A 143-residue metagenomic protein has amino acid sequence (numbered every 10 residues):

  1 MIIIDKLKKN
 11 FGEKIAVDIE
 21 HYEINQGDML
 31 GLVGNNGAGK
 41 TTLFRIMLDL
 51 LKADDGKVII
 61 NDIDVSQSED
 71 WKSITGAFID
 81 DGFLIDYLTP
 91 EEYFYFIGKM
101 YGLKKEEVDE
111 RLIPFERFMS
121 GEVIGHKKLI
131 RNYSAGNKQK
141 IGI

Functional and structural regions predicted by a protein language model:
I2, V17-D18, K72: Conserved structural motif at the start of ABC-family nucleotide-binding domains
V33-N35: The feature captures the beta-strand-to-loop junction immediately N-terminal to the Walker
L48: Helix-to-loop junction immediately C-terminal to a conserved catalytic motif
G56-W71: Conserved ABC transporter NBD signature motif
Y95, K99, E107-G125: Conserved ABC ATPase "signature" region
L129-G136: Conserved ABC ATPase signature
I143: Hydrophobic anchor residue at the start of the ABC signature
